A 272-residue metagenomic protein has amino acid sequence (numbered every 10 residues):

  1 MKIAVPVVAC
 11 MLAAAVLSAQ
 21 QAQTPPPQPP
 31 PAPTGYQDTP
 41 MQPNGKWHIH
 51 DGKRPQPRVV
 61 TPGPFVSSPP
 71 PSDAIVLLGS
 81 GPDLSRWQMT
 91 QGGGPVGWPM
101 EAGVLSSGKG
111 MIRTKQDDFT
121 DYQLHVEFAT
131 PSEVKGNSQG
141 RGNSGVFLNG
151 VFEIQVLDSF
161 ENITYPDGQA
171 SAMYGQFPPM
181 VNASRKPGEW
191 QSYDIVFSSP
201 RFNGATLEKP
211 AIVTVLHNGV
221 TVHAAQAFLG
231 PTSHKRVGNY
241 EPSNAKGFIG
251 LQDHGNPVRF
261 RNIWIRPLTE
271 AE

Functional and structural regions predicted by a protein language model:
M1-A4: Positively charged n-region of N-terminal signal peptides that target proteins for export
P6-A15: Bacterial N-terminal signal peptides
Q20-E272: Carbohydrate-interacting regions of secretory-pathway proteins
